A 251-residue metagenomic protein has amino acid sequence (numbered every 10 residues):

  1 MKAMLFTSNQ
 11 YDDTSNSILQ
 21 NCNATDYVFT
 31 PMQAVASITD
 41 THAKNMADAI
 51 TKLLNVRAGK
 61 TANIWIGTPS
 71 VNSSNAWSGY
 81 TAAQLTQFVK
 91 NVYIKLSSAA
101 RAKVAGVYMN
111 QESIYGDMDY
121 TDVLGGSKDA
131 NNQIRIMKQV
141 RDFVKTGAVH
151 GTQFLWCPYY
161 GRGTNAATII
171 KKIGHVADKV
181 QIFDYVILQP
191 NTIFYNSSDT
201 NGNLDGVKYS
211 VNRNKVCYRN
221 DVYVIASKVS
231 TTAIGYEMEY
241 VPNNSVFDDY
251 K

Functional and structural regions predicted by a protein language model:
M1-K251: Glycan-processing catalytic domains of CAZymes
